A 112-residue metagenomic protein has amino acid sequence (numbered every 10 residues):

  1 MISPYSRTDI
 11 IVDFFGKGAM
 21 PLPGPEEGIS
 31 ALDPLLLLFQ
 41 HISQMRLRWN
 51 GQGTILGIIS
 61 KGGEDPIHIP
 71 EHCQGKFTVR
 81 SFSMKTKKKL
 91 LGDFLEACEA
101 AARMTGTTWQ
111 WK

Functional and structural regions predicted by a protein language model:
M1-K112: Midchain, well-structured core segments that form catalytic/ion-binding scaffolds
